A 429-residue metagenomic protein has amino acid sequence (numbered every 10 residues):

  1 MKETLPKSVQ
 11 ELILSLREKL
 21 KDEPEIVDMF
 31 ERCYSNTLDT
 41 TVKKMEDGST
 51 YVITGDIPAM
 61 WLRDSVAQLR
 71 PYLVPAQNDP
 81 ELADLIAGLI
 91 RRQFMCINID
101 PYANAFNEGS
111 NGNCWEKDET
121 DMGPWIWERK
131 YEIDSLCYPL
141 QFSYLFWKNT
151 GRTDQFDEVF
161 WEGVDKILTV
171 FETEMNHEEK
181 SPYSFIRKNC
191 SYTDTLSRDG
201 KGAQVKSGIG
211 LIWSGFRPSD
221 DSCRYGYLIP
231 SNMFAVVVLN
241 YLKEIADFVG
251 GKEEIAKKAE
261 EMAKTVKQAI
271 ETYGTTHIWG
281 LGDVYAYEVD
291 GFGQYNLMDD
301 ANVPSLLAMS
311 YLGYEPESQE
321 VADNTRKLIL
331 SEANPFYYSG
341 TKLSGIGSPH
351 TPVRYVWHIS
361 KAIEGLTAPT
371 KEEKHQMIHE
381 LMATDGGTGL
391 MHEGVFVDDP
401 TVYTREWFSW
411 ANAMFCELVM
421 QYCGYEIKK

Functional and structural regions predicted by a protein language model:
M1-R63, G88: Low-complexity, Ser/Thr/Pro/Gly-enriched N-terminal "stalk/linker" regions
M1-V27, L89, I167-V170, M175-C190 (+1 more regions): Long, acidic, intrinsically disordered low-complexity segments
S8-D22, A67-P80, Y138-T153, M233-K252 (+3 more regions): Well-ordered alpha-helical scaffold segments within catalytic/enzyme domains
Q10-I13, V27-S35, L69, L73 (+9 more regions): Hydrophobic core segments within long, regular secondary-structure runs in both alpha- and beta-rich folds
N36-D47, N111-E119, V205-R217, G387-E393: Active-site-adjacent bridging/hinge elements
P58-I86, I90-D194, F408-Y425: Aromatic-rich carbohydrate-recognition surfaces in CAZymes
L62, P101-Y102, G109, W115 (+4 more regions): Extended ligand-binding clefts on enzyme/binding-domain cores
K117-P124, R129-E132, N296-P316, R354-K429: C-terminal capping/lid segments that line or modulate ligand- or cofactor-binding pockets
